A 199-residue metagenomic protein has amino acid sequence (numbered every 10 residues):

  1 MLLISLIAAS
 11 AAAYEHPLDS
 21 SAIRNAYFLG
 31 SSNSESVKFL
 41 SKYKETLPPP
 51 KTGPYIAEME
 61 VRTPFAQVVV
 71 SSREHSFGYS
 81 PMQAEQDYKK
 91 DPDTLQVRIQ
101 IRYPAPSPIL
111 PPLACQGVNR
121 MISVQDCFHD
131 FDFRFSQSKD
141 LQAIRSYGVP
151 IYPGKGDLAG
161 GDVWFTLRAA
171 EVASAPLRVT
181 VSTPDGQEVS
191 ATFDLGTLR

Functional and structural regions predicted by a protein language model:
M1-S5: Sec-dependent signal peptide recognition, specifically the positively charged N-region followed immediately by
A8-S10: N-terminal signal peptide c-region/cleavage motif recognized by signal peptidases
A13-R199: Conserved functional micro-motifs across diverse proteins
